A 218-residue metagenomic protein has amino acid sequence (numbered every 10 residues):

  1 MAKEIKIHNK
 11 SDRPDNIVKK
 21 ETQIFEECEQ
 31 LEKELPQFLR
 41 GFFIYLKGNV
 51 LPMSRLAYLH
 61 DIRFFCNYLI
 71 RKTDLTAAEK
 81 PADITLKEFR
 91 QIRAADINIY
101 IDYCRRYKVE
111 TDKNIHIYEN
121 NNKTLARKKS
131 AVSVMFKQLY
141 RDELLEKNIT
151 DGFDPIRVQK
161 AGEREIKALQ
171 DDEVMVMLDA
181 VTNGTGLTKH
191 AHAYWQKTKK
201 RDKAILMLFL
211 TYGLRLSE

Functional and structural regions predicted by a protein language model:
A2-V50, L56: N-terminal DNA-binding module of tyrosine recombinases/phage integrases
K10-I24, E79-I84, D179-H190: Charged, glycine/proline-rich intrinsically disordered loops and linkers
Q37-F38, L169, K200-R201: Alpha-helix N-cap/N′ positions at the starts of helices
L39-M53, R63-R164, G184-G186: N-terminal core-binding DNA-recognition domain of tyrosine recombinases/integrases
R55, L59, K129, T150 (+1 more regions): Short, well-structured alpha-helical segments
Y58, Y100, M177-L178: A structural signal for short hydrophobic/aromatic patches embedded in well-ordered alpha helices
D179-L216: Basic, Lys/Arg- and aromatic-enriched nucleic-acid-binding interface segment
